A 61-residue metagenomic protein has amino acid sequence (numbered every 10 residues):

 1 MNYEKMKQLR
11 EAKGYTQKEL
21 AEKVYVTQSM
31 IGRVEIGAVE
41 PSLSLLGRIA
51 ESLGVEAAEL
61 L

Functional and structural regions predicted by a protein language model:
M1-A12: A short, Lys/Arg-rich alpha-helix, primarily the initiator
K5, T16, S42-L45, E56: Residues that mark the N-terminal boundary/hinge immediately upstream of a DNA-recognition element
E11, E22, E51: Alpha-helical residues within the helix-turn-helix
G14-R33: Short alpha-helical DNA-recognition segment
Y25, S44-E59: DNA major-groove recognition helix of helix-turn-helix/homeodomain DNA-binding modules
I36: Short, conserved catalytic or interaction motifs in soluble domains
